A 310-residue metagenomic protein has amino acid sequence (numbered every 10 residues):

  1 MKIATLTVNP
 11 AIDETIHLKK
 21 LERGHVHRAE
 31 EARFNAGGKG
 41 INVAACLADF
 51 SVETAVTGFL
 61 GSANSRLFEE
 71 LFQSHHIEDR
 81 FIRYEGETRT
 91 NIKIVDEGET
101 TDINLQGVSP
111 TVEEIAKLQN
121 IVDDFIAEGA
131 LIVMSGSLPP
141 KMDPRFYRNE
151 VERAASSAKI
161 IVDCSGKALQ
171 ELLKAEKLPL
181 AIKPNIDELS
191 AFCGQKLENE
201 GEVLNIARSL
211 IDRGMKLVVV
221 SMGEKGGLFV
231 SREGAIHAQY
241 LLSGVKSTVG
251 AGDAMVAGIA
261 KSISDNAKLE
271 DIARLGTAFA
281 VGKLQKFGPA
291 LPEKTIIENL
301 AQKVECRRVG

Functional and structural regions predicted by a protein language model:
M1-T57, S65-L67, G310: Glycine-rich phosphate/adenosyl-contacting loop at the front of the ribokinase-like
H25, D49-A130, N299-G310: Conserved N-terminal subdomain of the carbohydrate kinase-like
A45, T90-I94, G226-V230: Short beta-strand scaffold segments in enzyme catalytic cores
A48, V151, A155, S264: Gly/Ala-rich phosphate-binding loop of Rossmann-like dinucleotide-binding domains, activating on the conserved
A116-Q119, P144-V151, E198-L204, A238-L241: Charged helix-capping and loop-helix junction motifs
E128-P139: Short acidic, glycine-rich surface-loop motifs adjacent to enzyme active sites
R148-E233: Conserved phosphate/ATP/ADP-binding segment of small-molecule kinases
K174, E200-G310: Conserved phosphate-binding/catalytic region of the ribokinase-like
